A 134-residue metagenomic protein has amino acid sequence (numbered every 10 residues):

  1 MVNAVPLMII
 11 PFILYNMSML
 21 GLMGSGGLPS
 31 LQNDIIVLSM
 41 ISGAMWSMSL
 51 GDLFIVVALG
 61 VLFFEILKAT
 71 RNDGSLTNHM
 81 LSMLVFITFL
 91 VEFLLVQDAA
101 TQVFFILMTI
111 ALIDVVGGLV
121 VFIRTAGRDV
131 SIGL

Functional and structural regions predicted by a protein language model:
V2-I9, G74-L84, L134: Cytoplasmic-side transmembrane-helix entry/capping segments in multi-pass membrane proteins
P6, V61-D73, V121: C-terminal ends of transmembrane helices
L7-S47: Membrane-helix boundary elements
W46-A58, N78-M80, F105-M108: Structural signature of hydrophobic alpha-helical transmembrane segments
I66-F93: Mid-chain, well-packed structural core segment of small domains
L90-I106: Membrane-helix boundary connector in multi-pass membrane proteins
T109-L119: Alpha-helical transmembrane segments and their membrane-interface exit regions
G127-L134: Short, charged juxtamembrane terminal tails flanking transmembrane helices
